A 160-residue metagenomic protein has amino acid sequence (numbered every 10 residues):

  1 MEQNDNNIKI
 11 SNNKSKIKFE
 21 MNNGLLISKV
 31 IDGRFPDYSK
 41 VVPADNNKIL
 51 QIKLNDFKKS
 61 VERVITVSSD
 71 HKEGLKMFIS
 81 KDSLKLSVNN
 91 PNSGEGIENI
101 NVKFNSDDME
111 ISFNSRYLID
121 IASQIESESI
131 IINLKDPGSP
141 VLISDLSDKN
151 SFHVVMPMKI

Functional and structural regions predicted by a protein language model:
M1-I31, N46-I160: DNA polymerase processivity clamps
V41-A44: Short hinge/gating elements
